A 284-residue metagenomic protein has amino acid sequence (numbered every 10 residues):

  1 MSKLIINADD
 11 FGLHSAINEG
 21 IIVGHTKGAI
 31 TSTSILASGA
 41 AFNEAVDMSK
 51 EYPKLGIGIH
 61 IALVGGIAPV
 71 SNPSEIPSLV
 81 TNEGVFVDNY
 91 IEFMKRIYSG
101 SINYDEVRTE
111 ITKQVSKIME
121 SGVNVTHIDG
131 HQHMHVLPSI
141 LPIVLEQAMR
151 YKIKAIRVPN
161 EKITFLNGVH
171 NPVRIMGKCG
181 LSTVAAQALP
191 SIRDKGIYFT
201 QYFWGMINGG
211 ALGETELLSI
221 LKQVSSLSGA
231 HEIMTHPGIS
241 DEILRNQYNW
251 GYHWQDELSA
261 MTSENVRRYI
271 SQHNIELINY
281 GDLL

Functional and structural regions predicted by a protein language model:
S2-I5, S15-G56, H60-H127, S139-L284: Terminal accessory/targeting
A8-F11: DG-centered beta-turn motif at the end of beta-strands
G130-L137: Active-site histidine-anchored catalytic micro-motif
